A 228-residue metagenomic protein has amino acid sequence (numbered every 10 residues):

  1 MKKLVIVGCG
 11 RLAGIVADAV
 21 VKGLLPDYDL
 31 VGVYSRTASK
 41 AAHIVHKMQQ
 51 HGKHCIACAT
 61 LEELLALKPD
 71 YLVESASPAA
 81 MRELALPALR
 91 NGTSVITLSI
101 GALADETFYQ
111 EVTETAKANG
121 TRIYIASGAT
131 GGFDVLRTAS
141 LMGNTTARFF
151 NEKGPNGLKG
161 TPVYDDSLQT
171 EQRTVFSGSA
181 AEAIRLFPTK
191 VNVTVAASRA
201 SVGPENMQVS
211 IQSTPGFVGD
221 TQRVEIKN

Functional and structural regions predicted by a protein language model:
M1-Q49: N-terminal Rossmann-like dinucleotide-binding module
V7, I15, Y124, A129-N228: Active-site-lining helix/loop region of Rossmann-like oxidoreductase modules
D29-G32, D70, T121-I123: Short active-site oxyanion
R36-A38, I100-L103, A129: Short, ordered loop/turn segments at secondary-structure junctions
K53-C55, N91-S94, A118-T121: A short helix->loop->beta-strand "cap" motif at the edges of active sites that frequently abuts
A59-R90, A102-D105: Beta-loop-alpha module in the N-terminal Rossmann-like domain of NAD(P)-dependent dehydrogenases, especially those
E74, T97, I123-S127: General beta-strand structural signal in soluble alpha/beta enzymes
L86, I100-T121: Rossmann-fold NAD(P)-binding glycine/threonine-rich loop
